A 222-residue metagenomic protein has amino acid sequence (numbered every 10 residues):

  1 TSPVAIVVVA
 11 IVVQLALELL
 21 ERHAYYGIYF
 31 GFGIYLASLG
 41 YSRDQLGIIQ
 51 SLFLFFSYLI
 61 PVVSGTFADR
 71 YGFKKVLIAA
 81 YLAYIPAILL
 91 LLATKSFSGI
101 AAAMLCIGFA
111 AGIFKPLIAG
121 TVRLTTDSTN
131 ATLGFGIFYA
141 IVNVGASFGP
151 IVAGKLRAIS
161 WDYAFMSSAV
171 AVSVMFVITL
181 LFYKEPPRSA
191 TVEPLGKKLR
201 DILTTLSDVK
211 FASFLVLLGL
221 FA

Functional and structural regions predicted by a protein language model:
A5-L54, A222: Helix-loop boundary and gating motifs at the non-cytosolic
S51-S64: Central cavity-lining transmembrane alpha-helices of secondary-active solute carriers, predominantly the Major
K75-L90: Structural signature of the two symmetry-related core transmembrane helices
L92-M104: Helix-loop junctions at membrane interfaces in 12-TM secondary transporters
I113-T126: Intracellular juxtamembrane helix-capping segments at the cytosolic ends of symmetry-related transmembrane helices
T132-I151, R157: Glycine-rich segments within core transmembrane alpha-helices of 12-TM secondary carriers
Y163-L181: Symmetry-related core transmembrane helices of the 12-TM Major Facilitator Superfamily/SLC fold
Y183-D201: Flexible cytoplasmic inter-helical loops of multi-pass small-molecule transporters
